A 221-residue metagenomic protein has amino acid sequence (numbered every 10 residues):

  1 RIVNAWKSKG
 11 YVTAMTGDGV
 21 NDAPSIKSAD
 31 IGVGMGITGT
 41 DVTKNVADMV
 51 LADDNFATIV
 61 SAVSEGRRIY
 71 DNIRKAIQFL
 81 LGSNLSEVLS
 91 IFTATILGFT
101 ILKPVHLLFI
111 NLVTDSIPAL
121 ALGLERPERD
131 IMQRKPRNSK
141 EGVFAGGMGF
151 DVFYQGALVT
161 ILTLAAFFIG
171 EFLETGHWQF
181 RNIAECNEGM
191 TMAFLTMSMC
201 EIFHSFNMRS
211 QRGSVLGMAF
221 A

Functional and structural regions predicted by a protein language model:
R1-A14, G34-L216: Membrane-embedded transport module
R1-I2, G19-A29: Acidic, divalent-metal-coordinating active-site segment for phosphoryl/phosphodiester hydrolysis, typified by short
G217-A221: Mid-to-C-terminal catalytic subdomains of enzymes that bind/position adenosyl phosphate moieties or nucleic-acid
